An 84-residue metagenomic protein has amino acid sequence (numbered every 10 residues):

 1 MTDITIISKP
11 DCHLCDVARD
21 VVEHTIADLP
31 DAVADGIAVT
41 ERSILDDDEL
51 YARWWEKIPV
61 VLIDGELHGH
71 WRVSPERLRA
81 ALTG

Functional and structural regions predicted by a protein language model:
M1-D28: Local sequence-structure signature of Cys/Sec-based thiol-disulfide redox active-site neighborhoods
T5, T40, H68: Short, flexible active-site loop motifs that bind/organize anionic cofactors or intermediates
V17-D20, R53, V73: Generic recognition of short, well-ordered alpha-helical segments
V21-R42: Conserved helix-turn-beta segment immediately C-terminal to the redox Cys motif in thioredoxin-like folds
A52-V61: Structural micro-motif
I63-G84: Non-catalytic, surface beta->alpha helical segment in thiol-disulfide oxidoreductase systems
